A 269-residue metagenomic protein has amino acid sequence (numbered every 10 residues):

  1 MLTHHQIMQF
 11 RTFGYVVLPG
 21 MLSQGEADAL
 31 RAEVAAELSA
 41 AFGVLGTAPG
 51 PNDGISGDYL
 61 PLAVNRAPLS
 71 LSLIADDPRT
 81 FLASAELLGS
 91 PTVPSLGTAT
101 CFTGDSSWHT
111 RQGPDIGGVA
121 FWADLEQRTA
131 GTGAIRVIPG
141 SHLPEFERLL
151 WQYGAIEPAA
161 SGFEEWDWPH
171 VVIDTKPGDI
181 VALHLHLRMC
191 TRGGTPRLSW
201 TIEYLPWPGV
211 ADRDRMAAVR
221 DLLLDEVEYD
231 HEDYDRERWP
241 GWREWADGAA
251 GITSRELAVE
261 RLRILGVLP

Functional and structural regions predicted by a protein language model:
M1-T12, P19-D115: Non-heme Fe(II)-dependent double-stranded beta-helix
E33, G46, L187-P269: Non-heme Fe(II)/2-oxoglutarate
T98, T110-Q112, A123-Q127, V137-P139: Short, structured patches in soluble enzyme cores that scaffold and shape functional sites
F102, I138-E145, Y204-G209: Short edge-strand/loop segments of extracellular domains
S107-G118, W168-P169, T175, G193-P196: A short beta-loop-beta micro-motif enriched in histidine and acidic residues
H109-T110, A155-W166, D214-L222: Short, surface-exposed loop/helix-turn segments at secondary-structure junctions that function as lids/hinges flanking
P114-A130, D174-T175, A182, E203-W207: Short, conserved beta-strand element in jelly-roll/cupin
A130-C190: Double-stranded beta-helix
